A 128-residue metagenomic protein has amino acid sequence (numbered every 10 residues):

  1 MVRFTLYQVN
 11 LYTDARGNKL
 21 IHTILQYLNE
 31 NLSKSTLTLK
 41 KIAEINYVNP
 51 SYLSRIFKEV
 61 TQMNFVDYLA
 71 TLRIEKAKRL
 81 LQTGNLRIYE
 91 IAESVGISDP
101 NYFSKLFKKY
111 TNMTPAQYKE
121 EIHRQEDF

Functional and structural regions predicted by a protein language model:
V2-Y7, N18, S51-S54: Short acidic/polar alpha-helix capping motifs at helix-coil junctions
R3-T13, L25-L37, F57-T61, K78-L86 (+2 more regions): Basic, amphipathic alpha-helical hairpins
V9, T111, P115, K119-E126: C-terminal alpha-helix/helix-terminus motif
L11-I21, T36-L39, N46, I97: Conserved phosphate/pyrophosphate-binding and hydrolysis machinery centered on Walker-type P-loop NTPases, extending
L20-I24, L28, L69-A70, I74: Generic hydrophobic, amphipathic alpha-helix propensity
K40-L69, S94-T114: Basic/polar phosphate-binding segments, predominantly the helix-turn-helix DNA-binding elements of transcriptional
E59-S98, E120-F128: Terminal helix-turn-helix DNA-binding modules in bacterial transcription factors
